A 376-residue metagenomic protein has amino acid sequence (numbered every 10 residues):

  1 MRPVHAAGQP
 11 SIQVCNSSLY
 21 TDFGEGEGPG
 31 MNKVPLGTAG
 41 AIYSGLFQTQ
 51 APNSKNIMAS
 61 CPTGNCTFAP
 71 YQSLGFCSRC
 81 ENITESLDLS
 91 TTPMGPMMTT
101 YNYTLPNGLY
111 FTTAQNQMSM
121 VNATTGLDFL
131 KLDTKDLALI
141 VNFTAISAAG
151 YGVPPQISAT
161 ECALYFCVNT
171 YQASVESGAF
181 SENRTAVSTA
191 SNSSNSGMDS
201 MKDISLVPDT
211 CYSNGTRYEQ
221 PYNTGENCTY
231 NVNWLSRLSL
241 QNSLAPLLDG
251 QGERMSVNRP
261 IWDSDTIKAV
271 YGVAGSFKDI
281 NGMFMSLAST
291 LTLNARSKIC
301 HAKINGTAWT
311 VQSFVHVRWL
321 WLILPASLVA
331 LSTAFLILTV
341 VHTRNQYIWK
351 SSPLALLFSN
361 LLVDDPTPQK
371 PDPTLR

Functional and structural regions predicted by a protein language model:
M1, V317-L331: Transmembrane alpha-helices of multi-pass eukaryotic membrane proteins
R2-H316: Primarily cytosolic, helix-rich juxtamembrane/linker segments of multi-pass membrane proteins
G282-M285, S289, K350-N360: Short hydrophobic helices that act as membrane-entry/anchoring signals
A302, A308, A334, V340-R344 (+1 more regions): Long mid-to-C-terminal assembly/interaction modules of large eukaryotic proteins
L331-L354, L362, P366: Transmembrane-helix exit/juxtamembrane "anchor" motif
P366-R376: Acidic, Ser/Thr-rich low-complexity segments on the non-lumenal side of membrane proteins
